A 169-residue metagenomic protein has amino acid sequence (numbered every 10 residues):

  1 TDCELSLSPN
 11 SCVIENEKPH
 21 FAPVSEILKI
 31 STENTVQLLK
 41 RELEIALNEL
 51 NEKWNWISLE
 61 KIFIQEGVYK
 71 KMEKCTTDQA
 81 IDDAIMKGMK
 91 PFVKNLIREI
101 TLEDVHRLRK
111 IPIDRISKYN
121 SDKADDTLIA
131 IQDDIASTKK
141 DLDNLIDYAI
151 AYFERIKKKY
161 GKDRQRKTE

Functional and structural regions predicted by a protein language model:
T1-E169: C-terminal interaction appendages of subunits in large macromolecular complexes
